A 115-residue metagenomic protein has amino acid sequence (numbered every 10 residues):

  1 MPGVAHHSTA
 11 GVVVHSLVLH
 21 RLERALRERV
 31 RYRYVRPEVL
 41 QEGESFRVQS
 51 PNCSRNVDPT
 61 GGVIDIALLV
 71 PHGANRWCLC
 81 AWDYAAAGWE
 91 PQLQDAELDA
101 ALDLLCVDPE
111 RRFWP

Functional and structural regions predicted by a protein language model:
M1-N56: Negatively charged, low-complexity tracts enriched in Asp/Glu with abundant Ser/Thr
V18, L22, D65, E97-L98: Amphipathic alpha-helical interface surfaces
L22-Y34, A67-C78, P115: Hydrophobic transmembrane alpha-helix bundles
V39, N56, V63-D65, A86 (+1 more regions): General N-terminal targeting signals
R47-C78: Short, conserved beta-strand/beta-arch hydrophobic-aromatic motifs that form part of recognition grooves or interface
A74-P115: Short, compact, well-ordered microdomains
